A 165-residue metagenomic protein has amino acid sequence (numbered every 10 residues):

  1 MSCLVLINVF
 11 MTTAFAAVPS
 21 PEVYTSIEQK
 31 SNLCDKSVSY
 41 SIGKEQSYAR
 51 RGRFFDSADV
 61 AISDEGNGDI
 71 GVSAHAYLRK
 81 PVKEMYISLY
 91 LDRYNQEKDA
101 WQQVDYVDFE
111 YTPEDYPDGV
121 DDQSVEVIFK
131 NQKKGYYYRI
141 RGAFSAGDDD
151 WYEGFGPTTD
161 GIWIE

Functional and structural regions predicted by a protein language model:
M1-S63: N-terminal prepro-regions of secreted/extracellular proteins
G52-R93: Short, surface-exposed binding/anchoring microloops in extracellular/periplasmic proteins
L89, A100-D118: Solvent-exposed serine/threonine-rich low-complexity stretches and specific carbohydrate-binding patches
Y90-Q96, S145-G147: Predominantly extracellular/luminal cell-surface or secreted proteins
Y116-E126: Aromatic sugar-binding surface patches on proteins that engage polysaccharides or sugar-phosphate polymers
F129-K133: Short, flexible loop/turn segments at beta-strand junctions in immunoglobulin-like and fibronectin type III
Y136-D148: Short, aromatic- and glycine-rich surface loops/edge beta-strands on solvent-exposed regions
D148-E165: Short beta-strand elements
